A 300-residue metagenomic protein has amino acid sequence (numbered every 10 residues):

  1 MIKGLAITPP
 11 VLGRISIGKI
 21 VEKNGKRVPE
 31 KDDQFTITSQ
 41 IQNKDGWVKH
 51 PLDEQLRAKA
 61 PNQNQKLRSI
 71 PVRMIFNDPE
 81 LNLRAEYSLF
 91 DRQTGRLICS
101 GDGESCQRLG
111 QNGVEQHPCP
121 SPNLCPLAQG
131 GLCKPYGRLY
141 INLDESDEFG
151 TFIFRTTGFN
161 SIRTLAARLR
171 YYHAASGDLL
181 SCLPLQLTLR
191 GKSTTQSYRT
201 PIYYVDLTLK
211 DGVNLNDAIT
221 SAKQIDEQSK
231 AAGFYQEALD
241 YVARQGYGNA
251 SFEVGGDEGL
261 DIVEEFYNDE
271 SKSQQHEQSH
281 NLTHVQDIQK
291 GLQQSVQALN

Functional and structural regions predicted by a protein language model:
M1-S146, Y198-T200, K272, H276 (+1 more regions): OB-fold ssDNA-binding interfaces and closely related basic DNA-contact patches used across DNA replication/repair
R84-Q93, T151-T157, I219-T220: Short amphipathic beta-strand/extended segments with alternating polar/hydrophobic composition
E86-S88, T164-A166, S197-R199, I219-S221 (+1 more regions): Generic alpha-helix signal with a bias toward terminal, lower-confidence helices and secondary-structure junctions
A128-N216: Extended serine/threonine-enriched, polar tracts that run as long, contiguous segments within proteins
L165-R168, Y172, A218-A222, A238 (+2 more regions): Generic structural signal of hydrophobic/aromatic residues within well-ordered alpha-helices of folded domains
R170, A174-D178, K210-G212, K223-E227 (+4 more regions): Generic surface-pattern signal
D178, P184, L260, E264-Y267 (+2 more regions): Primarily single-stranded nucleic-acid-binding OB-fold modules
D217-T283: Eukaryotic intrinsically disordered, low-complexity regulatory regions
